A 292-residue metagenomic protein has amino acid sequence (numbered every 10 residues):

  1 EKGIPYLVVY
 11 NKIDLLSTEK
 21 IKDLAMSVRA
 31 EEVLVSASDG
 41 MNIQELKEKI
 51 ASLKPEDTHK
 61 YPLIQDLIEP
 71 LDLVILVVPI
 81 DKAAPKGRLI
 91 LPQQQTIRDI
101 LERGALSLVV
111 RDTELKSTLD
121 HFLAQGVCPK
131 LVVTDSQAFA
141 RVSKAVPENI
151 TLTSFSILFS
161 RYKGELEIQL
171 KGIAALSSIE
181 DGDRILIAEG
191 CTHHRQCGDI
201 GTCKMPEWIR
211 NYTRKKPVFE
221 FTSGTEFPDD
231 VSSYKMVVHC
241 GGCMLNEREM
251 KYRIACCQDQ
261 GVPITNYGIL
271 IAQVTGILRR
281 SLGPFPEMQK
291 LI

Functional and structural regions predicted by a protein language model:
K2-D66, L73-V78, K82, G104-E114 (+6 more regions): Canonical P-loop GTPase G-domain recognition
I68, D72-L76, R184, S232: Amphipathic, alpha-helical segments enriched in basic
G87-I292: C-terminal effector/interaction modules appended to NTPase cores
